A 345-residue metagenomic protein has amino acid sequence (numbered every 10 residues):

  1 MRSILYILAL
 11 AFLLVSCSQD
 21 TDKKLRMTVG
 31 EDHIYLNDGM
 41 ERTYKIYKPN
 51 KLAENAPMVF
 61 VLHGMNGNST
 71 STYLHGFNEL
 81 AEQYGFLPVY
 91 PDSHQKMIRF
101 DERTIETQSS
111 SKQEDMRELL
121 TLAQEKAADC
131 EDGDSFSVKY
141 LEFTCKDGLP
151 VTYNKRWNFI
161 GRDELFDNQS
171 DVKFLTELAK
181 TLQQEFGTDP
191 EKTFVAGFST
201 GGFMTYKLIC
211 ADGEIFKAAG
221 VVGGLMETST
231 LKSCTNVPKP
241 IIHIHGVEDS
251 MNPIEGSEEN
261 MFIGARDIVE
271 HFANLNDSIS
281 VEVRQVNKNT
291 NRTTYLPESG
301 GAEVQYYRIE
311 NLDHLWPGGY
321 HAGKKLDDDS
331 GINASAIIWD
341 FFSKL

Functional and structural regions predicted by a protein language model:
R2-L8: Sec-dependent signal peptide recognition, specifically the positively charged N-region followed immediately by
A9-S18: Hydrophobic h-region of N-terminal signal peptides that target proteins for export in Gram-negative bacteria
C17-M58, T70-S71, N78-L87, D92 (+11 more regions): A domain-start/cap signature at the N-terminus of enzymes
N50-E54, I105-T200, C210: Gly/Ser-rich "nucleophile elbow"/oxyanion-hole loop immediately N-terminal to the catalytic nucleophile in hydrolases
A56, G64-G67, L312: Active-site glycine-rich loops that stabilize anionic/oxyanionic intermediates across multiple enzyme folds
V61-G64, Y90, R308: Structural cue for short, hydrophobic secondary-structure segments
R99, L231, P240-I244, F262-I263 (+1 more regions): C-terminal catalytic histidine-bearing segment of alpha/beta-hydrolase fold enzymes
D249-N252, H314-L315: Acidic catalytic loop of the alpha/beta-hydrolase fold
